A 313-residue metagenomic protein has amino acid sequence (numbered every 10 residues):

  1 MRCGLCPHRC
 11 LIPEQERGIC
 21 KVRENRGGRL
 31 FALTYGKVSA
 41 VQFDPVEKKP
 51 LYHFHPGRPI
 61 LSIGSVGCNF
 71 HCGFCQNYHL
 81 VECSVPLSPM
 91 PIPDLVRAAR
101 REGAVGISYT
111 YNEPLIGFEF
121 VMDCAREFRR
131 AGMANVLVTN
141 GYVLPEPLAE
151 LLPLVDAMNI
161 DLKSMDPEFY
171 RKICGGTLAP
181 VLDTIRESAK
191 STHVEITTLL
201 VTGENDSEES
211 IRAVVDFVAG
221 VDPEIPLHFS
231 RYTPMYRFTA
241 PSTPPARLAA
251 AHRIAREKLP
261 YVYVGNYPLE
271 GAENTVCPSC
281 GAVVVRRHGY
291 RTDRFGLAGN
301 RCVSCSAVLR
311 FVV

Functional and structural regions predicted by a protein language model:
M1-Q15, E204-V313: Auxiliary Fe-S-binding modules of radical SAM enzymes
M1-S65, N77-E82, E273, V283-V285 (+1 more regions): N-terminal [4Fe-4S]-dependent radical SAM core
G4, V66, F70-G73, R126 (+1 more regions): Core alpha-helical elements of the protein kinase catalytic domain, predominantly the helix directly N-terminal
I19-R29, T34-V41, V85-L95, R291-V303: Short cysteine/histidine-rich metal-coordination sites, predominantly Zn2+-binding motifs
R23, S65-V66, Y78, T110-E113 (+3 more regions): Fold-independent oxyanion-binding glycine-rich loops and adjacent beta-strand/coil segments at enzyme active sites
Y52-H53, A149, R294: Short secondary-structure boundary/capping segments
I60-V66, F70-G103, S108: Glycine-rich active-site/cofactor-binding loop and its immediate structural neighborhood
I92-T243: Conserved AdoMet/S-adenosylmethionine-binding subsite of the radical SAM
